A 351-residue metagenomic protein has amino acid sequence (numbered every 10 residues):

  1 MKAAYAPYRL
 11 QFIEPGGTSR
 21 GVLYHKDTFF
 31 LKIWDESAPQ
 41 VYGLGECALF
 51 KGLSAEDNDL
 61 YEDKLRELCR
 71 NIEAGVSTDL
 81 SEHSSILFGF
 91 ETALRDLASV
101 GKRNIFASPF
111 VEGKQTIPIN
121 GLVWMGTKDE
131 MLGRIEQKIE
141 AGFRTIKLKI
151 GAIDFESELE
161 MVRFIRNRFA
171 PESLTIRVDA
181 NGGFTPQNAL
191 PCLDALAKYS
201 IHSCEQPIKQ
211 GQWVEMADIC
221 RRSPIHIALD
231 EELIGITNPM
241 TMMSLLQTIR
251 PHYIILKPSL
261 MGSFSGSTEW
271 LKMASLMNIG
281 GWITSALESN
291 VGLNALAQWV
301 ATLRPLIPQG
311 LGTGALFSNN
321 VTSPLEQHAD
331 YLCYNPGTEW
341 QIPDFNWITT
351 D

Functional and structural regions predicted by a protein language model:
M1-I176, N181-G183, L190, A197 (+1 more regions): N-terminal capping/lid subdomain adjacent to the active-site entrance of alpha/beta enzymes
Y8-Q11, M125, L233, L287 (+1 more regions): Short, solvent-exposed coil/turn elements at secondary-structure transition points
C47, Q206, L311: Active-site donor-binding loop signature of nucleotide-sugar glycosyltransferases
C69, V76, H252, M277-I283 (+1 more regions): A short pocket-lining beta-strand/turn micro-motif at the edge of beta-sheets
S77, L174, A228, P305-Q309: Secondary-structure boundary/capping residues
G121, I255, G310-L311: Structural signal for conserved beta-strand scaffold positions within catalytic alpha/beta enzyme cores
I153-N294, Q298, F317-H328: Catalytic core of soluble alpha/beta enzymes
A286-D351: C-terminal alpha-helical cap/extension of soluble enzyme domains
